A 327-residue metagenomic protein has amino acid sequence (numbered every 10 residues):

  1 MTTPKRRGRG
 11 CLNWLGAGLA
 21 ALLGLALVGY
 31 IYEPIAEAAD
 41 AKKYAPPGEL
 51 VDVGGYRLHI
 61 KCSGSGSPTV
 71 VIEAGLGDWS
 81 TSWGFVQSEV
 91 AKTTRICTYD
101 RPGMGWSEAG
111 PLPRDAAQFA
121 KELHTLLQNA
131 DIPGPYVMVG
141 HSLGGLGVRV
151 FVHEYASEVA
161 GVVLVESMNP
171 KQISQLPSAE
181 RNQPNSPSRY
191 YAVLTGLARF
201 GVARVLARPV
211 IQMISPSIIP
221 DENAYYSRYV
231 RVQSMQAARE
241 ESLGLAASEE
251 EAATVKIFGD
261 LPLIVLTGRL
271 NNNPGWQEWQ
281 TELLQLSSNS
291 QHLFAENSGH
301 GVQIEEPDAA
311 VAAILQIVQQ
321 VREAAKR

Functional and structural regions predicted by a protein language model:
T2-P68, K92-T94, P133, Q319-R327: Alpha/beta-hydrolase fold catalytic core
Y56, C62-W106: Conserved HGGG/HGGXW glycine-rich cap/lid loop of the alpha/beta-hydrolase fold
K61-S63, R101-V139: Active-site loop/oxyanion-hole signature of alpha/beta-hydrolase fold enzymes
P133-S178: Conserved hydrolase catalytic core segment
V163-R204: A catalytic-pocket lid/entrance helix-loop region that shapes and gates access to the active site across common
S217-F294: Conserved serine/cysteine hydrolase catalytic core
S288-R327: Catalytic active-site module of serine/aspartate enzymes centered on a nucleophile-bearing elbow/loop
